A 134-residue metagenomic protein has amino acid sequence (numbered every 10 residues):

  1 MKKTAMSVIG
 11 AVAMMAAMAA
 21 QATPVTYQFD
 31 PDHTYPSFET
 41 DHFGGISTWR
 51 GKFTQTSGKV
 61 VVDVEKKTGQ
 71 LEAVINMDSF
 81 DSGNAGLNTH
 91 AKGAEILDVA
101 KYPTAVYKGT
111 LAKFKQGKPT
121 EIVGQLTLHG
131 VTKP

Functional and structural regions predicted by a protein language model:
M1-Q21: Gram-negative bacterial Sec-dependent N-terminal signal peptides
A20-P134: Low-complexity, acidic/polar, glycine-enriched regions of mature
